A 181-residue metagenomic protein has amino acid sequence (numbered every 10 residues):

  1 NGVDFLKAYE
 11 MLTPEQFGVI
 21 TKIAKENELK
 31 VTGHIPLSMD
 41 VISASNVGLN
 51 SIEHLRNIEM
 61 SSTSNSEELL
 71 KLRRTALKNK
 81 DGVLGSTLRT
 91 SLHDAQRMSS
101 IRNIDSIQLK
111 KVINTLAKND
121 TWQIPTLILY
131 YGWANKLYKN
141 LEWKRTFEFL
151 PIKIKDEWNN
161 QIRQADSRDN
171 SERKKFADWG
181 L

Functional and structural regions predicted by a protein language model:
G2, K25-E28, N46-I52, D120: Glycine-enriched alpha-helix->loop->beta-strand junction motifs that scaffold or abut catalytic
D4, L12, I58-L181: Active-site neighborhoods of metal-dependent hydrolases
L6-A8, V31-G33, S51-H54, Q123-P125: Hydrophobic faces of well-ordered beta-strands that scaffold small-molecule active sites in alpha/beta enzyme cores
M11-P14, I35-S38: Short beta->alpha connector loops
F17-H34: Alpha-helix-loop-beta-strand connector modules within alpha/beta enzyme cores
I20, D40, V112: Aromatic/hydrophobic pocket-lining residues that form π-stacking "cages" and hydrophobic walls in ligand
P36-L37, L55-S61: Short, acidic/turn-prone active-site loops that include or flank metal/cofactor- and phosphate-binding residues
S38-N46: Catalytic cores of alpha/beta
